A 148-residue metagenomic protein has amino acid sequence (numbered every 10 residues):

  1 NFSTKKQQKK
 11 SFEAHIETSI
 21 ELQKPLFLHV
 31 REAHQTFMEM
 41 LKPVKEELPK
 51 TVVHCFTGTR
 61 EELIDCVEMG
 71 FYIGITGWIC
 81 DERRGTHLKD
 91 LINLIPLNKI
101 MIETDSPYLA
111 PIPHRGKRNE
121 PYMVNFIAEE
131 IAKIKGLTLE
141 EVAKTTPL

Functional and structural regions predicted by a protein language model:
N1-M69, E82-T86, D90, I95 (+3 more regions): Divalent metal-binding pocket/active-site signature
H15, A128-I131: Aromatic/hydrophobic pocket-lining residues that form π-stacking "cages" and hydrophobic walls in ligand
G77-D81: Short histidine/acidic/glycine/proline-rich micro-motifs that form metal- and phosphate-coordinating active-site loops
N98-S106: Non-cysteine beta-strand/loop elements that form the S-adenosyl-L-methionine
S106, Y122-V124, A128: Active-site gating loops and adjacent loop-to-helix segments of metal-dependent hydrolytic enzymes
E129, P147-L148: Solvent-exposed alpha-helix faces
A132-G136: Amphipathic alpha-helix from the class-I
